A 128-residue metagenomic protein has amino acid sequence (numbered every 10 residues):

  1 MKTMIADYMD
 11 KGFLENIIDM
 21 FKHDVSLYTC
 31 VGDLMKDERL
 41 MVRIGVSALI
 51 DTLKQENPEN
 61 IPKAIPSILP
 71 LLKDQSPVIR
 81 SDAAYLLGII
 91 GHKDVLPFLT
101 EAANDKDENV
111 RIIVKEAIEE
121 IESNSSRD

Functional and structural regions predicted by a protein language model:
K2-H23, K36, M41-P58, V78-H92 (+1 more regions): Structural detector for internal amphipathic alpha-helices that build alpha-solenoid repeat scaffolds
K22-K36, Q55-L71, H92-N104, N124-D128: Amphipathic alpha-helical scaffolding segments comprising HEAT/armadillo-like alpha-solenoid repeats
